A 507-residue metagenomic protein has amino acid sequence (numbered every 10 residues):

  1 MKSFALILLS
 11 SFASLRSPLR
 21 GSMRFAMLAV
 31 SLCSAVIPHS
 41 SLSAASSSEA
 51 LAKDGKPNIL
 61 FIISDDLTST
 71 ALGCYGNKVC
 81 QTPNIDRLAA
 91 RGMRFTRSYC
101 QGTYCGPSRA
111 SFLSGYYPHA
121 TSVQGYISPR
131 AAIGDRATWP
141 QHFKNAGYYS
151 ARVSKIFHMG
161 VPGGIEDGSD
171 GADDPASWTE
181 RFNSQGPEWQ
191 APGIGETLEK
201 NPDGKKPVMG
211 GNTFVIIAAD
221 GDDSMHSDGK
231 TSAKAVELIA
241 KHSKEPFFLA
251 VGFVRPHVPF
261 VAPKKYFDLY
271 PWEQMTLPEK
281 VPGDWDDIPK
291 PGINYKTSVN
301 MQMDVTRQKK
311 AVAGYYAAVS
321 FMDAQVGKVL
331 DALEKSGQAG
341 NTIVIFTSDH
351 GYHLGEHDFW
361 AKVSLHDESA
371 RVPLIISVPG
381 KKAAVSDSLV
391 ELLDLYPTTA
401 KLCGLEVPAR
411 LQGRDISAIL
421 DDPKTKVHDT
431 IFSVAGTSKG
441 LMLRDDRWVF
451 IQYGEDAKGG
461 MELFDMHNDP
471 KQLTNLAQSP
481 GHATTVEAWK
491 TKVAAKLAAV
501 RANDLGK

Functional and structural regions predicted by a protein language model:
S10-S11, G21-S22, S34: Intrinsically disordered, low-complexity segments enriched in small polar residues
S14-M23, S43-S48, K53: Short Gly/Ser/Thr- and charged-rich N-terminal loops/segments that act as flexible capping/hinge elements
R24-H39: Bacterial N-terminal signal peptides
L32, A44-G454, G459-M461, P470-T491 (+1 more regions): Formylglycine-dependent sulfatase
